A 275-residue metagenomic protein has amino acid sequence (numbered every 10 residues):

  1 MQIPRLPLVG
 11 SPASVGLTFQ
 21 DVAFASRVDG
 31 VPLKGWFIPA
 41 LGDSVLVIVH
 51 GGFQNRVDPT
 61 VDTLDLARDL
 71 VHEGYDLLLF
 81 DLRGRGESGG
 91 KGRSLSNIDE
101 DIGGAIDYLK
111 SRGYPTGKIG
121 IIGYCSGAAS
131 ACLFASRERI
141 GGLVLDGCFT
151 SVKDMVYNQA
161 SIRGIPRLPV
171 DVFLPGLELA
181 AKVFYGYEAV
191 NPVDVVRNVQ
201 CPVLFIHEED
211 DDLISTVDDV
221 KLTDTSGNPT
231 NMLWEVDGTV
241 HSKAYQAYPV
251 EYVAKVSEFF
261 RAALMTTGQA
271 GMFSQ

Functional and structural regions predicted by a protein language model:
M1-A25, W36, A270: An N-terminal hydrophobic leader/cap segment in hydrolases
I38-V71, L78: Short, surface-exposed "cap/lid" segments of acyl-processing enzymes
V57, A67, R83-G113: Catalytic nucleophile-loop/oxyanion-hole region of alpha/beta-hydrolase and closely related hydrolase-like folds
L133-Y185, V195: Hydrolase active-site cap/lid region
N198-Q200, F205-H207, D211: Short beta-strand/loop motif that positions the catalytic acidic residue of the alpha/beta-hydrolase fold
C201, S215-D224: Short alpha-helix in the alpha/beta-hydrolase fold that links the catalytic acid
E209-I214, S242-K243: Acidic catalytic loop of the alpha/beta-hydrolase fold
T239-V253: Catalytic histidine-centered segment of alpha/beta-hydrolase-like enzymes
